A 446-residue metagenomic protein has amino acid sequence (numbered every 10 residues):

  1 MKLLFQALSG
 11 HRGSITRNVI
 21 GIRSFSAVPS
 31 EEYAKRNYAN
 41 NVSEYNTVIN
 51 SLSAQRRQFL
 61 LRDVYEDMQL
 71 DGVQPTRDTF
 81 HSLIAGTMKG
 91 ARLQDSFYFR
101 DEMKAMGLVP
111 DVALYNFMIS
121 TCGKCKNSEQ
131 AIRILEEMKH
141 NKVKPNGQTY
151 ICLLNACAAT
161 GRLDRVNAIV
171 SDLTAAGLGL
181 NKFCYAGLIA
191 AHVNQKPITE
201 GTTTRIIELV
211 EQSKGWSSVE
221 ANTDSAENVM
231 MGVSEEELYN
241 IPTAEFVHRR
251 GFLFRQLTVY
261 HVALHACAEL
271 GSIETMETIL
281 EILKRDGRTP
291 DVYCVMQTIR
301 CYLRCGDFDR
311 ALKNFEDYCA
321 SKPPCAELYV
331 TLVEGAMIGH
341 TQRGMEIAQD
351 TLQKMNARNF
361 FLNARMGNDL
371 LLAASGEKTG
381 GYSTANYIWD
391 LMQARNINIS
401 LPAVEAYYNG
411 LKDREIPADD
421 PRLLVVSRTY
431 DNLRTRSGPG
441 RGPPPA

Functional and structural regions predicted by a protein language model:
M1-R36, L433, P444-A446: N-terminal mitochondrial targeting presequence
F25-Q74: N-terminal segments that cap or nucleate solenoid repeat domains
N37, G72, A91, G107 (+7 more regions): Inter-helix linker motif
N41-N46, N50, L61, T76-H81 (+24 more regions): Pentatricopeptide repeat
V48-Q55, R62-M68, L83-A91, F97-M103 (+15 more regions): The core hydrophobic/aromatic register in alpha-helical repeat solenoids, strongest for pentatricopeptide repeats
S171-L178, T204-W216, Q353-M355, N386-N398 (+1 more regions): TPR/TPR-like (Sel1-like) alpha-helical repeat modules
P197-R250, F254: Acidic, serine/threonine- and proline-enriched intrinsically disordered linkers and terminal tails in large eukaryotic
G380-P444: C-terminal interaction modules of eukaryotic adaptor/scaffold proteins
